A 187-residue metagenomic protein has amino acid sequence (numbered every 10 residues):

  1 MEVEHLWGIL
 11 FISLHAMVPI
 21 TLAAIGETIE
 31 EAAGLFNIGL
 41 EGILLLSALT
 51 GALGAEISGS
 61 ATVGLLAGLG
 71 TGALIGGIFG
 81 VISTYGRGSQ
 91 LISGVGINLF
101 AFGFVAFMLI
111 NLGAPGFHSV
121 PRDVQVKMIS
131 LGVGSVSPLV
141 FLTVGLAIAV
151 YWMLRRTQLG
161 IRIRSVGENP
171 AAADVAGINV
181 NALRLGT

Functional and structural regions predicted by a protein language model:
E2-I12, T62, M128-L139: Interfacial loop-to-helix junctions that mark the boundaries of transmembrane helices in multi-pass membrane
G8-S58, V63-L65, L69-G70, L74-L91: Single transmembrane alpha-helix segments in multi-pass membrane proteins
S13, N179-T187: Short hydrophobic alpha-helical segments within the ABC transporter permease transmembrane module
G42, R162-S165, A172: Residue-level recognition of specific faces of alpha-helices
S47, G94, R184-T187: Residue-level signature of the transmembrane alpha-helical cores of Major Facilitator Superfamily-type secondary
A48-L49, G72-A73, N98-F102, A147: Residue-level recognition of pore/gate-forming positions within transmembrane alpha-helices of multi-pass
Q90, A101-L159, L183-G186: Transmembrane helix-bundle core of multi-pass membrane transporters and related energy-transducing complexes
